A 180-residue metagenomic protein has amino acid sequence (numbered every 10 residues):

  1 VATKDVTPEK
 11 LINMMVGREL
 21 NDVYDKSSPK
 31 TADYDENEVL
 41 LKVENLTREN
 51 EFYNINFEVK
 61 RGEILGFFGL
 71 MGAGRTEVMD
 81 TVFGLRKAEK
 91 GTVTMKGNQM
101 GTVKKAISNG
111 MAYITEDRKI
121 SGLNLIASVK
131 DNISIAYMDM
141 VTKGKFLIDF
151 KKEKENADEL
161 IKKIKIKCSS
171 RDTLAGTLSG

Functional and structural regions predicted by a protein language model:
V1-G180: Glycine-rich phosphate-binding loops of nucleotide-dependent enzymes
